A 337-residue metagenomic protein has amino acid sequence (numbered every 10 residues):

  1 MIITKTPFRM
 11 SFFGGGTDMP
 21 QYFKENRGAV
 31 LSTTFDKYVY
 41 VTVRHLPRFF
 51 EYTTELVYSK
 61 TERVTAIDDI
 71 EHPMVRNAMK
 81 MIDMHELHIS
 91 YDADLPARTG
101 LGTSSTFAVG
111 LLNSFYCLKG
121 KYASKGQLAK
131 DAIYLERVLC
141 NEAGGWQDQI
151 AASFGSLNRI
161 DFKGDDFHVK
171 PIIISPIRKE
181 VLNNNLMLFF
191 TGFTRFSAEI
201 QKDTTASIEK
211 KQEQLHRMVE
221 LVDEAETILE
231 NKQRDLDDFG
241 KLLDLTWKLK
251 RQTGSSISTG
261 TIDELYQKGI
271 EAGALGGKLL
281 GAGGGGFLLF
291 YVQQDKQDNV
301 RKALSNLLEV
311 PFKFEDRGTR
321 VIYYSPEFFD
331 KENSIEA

Functional and structural regions predicted by a protein language model:
M1-F13, D18-P20, V30-S32, D36-D83 (+6 more regions): C-terminal nucleotide
K24-E25: Catalytic core of Fe(II)/2-oxoglutarate
P96: Aspartate-rich (DDxxD/NDxxD/DxxxD) Mg2+/diphosphate-binding motifs and their adjoining helix-loop segments
S105-K119, G285-Y291: Short, small-residue alpha-helix embedded
